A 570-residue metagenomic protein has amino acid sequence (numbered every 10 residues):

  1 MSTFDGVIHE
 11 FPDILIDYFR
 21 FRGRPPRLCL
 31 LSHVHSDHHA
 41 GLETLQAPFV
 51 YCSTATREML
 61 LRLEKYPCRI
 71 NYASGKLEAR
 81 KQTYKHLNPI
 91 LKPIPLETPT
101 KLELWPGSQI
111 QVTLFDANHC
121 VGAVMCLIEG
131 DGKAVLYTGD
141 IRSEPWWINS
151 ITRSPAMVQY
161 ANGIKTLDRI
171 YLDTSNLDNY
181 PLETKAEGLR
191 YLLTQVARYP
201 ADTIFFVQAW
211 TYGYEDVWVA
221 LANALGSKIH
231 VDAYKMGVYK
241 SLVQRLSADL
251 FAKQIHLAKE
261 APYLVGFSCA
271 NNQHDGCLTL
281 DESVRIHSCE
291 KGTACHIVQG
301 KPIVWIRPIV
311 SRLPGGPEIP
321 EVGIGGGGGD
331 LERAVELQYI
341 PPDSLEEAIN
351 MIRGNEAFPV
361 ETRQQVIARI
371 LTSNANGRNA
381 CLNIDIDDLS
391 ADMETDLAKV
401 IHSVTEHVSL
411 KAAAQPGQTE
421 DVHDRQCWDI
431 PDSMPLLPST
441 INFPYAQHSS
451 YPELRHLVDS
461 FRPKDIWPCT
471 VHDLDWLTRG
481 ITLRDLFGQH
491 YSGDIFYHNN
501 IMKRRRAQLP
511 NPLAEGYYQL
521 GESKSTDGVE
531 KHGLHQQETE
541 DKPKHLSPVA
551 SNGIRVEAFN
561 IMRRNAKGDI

Functional and structural regions predicted by a protein language model:
M1-T3, E10-I16, R20-R27, T44-N118 (+3 more regions): Acidic/His-rich, metal-assisted hydrolase cores and their charged scaffolds
R27-H38: Metallo-beta-lactamase
L31, L136-G139: Short hydrophobic beta-strand that contains or immediately precedes a catalytic carboxylate
G41: ATP-dependent adenylation/pyrophosphate-handling site
